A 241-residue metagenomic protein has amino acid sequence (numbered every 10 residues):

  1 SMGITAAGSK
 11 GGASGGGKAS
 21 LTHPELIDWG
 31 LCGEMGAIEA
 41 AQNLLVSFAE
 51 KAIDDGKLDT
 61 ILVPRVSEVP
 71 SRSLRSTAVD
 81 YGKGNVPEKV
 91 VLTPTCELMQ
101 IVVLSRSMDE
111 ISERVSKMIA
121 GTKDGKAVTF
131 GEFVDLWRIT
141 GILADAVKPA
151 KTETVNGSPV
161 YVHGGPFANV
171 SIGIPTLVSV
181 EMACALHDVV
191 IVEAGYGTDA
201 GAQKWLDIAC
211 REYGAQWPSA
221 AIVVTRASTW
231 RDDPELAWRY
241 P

Functional and structural regions predicted by a protein language model:
S1-P241: Flexible phosphate-sensing "switch/lid" loops adjacent to ATP/NTP-binding sites across phosphate-transfer
